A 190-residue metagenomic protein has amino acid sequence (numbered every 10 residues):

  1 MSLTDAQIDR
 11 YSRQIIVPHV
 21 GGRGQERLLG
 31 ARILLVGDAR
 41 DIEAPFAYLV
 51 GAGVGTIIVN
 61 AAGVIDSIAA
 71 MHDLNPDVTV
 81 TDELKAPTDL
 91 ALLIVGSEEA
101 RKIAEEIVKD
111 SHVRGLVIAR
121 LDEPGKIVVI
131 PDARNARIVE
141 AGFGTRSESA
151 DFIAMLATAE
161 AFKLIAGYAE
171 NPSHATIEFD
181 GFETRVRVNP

Functional and structural regions predicted by a protein language model:
M1-P190: Adenine nucleotide-associated cytosolic modules
